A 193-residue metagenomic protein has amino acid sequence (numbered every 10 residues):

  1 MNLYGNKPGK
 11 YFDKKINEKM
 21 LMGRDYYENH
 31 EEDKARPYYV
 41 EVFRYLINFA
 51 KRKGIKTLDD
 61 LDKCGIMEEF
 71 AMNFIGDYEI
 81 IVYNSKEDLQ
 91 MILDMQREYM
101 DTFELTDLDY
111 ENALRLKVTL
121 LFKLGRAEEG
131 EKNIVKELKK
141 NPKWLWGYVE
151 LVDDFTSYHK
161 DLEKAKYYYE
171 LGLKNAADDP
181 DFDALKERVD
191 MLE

Functional and structural regions predicted by a protein language model:
D13-E28, V40, G65-S85, D94-R97 (+1 more regions): Amphipathic alpha-helical repeat scaffolds of TPR domains
N29, S85-K86, L124, Y158-H159: Structural motif corresponding to the intra-repeat A-B loop/turn of tetratricopeptide repeats
E32-D33, D88-L89, A127, D161-L162: TPR-repeat structural position
Y39-I47, L162-P180: TPR/TPR-like (Sel1-like) alpha-helical repeat modules
V42, Y99-F103, K136-E137, L171-G172: Canonical positions in the second alpha-helix
D109, A113, G147, D181-L185: TPR alpha-solenoid repeat register
